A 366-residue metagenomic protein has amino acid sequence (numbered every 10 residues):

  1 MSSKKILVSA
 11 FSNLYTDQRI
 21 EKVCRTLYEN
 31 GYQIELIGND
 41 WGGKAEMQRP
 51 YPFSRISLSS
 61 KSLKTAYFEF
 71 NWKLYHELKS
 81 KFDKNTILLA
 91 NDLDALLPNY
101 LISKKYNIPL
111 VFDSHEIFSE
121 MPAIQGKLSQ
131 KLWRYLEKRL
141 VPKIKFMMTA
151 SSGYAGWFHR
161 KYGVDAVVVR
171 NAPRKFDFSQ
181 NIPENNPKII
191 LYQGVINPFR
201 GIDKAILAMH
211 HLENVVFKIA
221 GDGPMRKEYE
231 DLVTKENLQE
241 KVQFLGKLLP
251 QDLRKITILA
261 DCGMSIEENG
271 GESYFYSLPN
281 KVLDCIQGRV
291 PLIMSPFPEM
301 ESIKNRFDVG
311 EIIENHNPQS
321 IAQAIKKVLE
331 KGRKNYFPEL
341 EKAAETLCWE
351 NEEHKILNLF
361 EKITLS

Functional and structural regions predicted by a protein language model:
L7-S9, M148, P183-M209, F217-K218: Conserved donor-binding/catalytic core segment of Leloir-type glycosyltransferases
G38, R134-Q180, Q243-F244: Donor nucleotide-sugar binding/catalytic pocket of nucleotide-sugar-dependent glycosyltransferases
F68-E69, Y106-P109, F118-R139, K175-D177 (+1 more regions): Nucleotide-sugar donor phosphate/pyrophosphate-binding loop at the beta->alpha transition of glycosyltransferases
W72-K79, L97, L101-K105, F112 (+2 more regions): Membrane-proximal helix-turn-helix segments that form the acceptor-binding/catalytic region of lipid-linked
S129, R200, Q251-K255, G263-L283 (+1 more regions): Nucleotide-sugar-dependent
K227-K255, C262: Nucleotide-activated donor-binding/catalytic signature segment of Leloir-type glycosyltransferases, i.e., the conserved
R306-F307, E311-P318, K327-R333: Conserved acidic donor-binding segment of nucleotide-sugar-dependent glycosyltransferases
E330-K362: A charged, aromatic-enriched C-terminal amphipathic alpha-helix characteristic of glycosyltransferases across folds
